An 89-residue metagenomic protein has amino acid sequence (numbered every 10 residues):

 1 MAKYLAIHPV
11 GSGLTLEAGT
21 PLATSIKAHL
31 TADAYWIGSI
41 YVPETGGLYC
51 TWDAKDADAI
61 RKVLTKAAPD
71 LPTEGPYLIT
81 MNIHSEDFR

Functional and structural regions predicted by a protein language model:
M1-L30, Y35-I37, Y41-G47, A57 (+1 more regions): Short S/T/G/P-rich N-terminal loop/turn motif that feeds into the first structured element of a domain
K55-H84: An amphipathic, aromatic/His-enriched active-site/gating alpha helix that lines ligand/cofactor pockets
